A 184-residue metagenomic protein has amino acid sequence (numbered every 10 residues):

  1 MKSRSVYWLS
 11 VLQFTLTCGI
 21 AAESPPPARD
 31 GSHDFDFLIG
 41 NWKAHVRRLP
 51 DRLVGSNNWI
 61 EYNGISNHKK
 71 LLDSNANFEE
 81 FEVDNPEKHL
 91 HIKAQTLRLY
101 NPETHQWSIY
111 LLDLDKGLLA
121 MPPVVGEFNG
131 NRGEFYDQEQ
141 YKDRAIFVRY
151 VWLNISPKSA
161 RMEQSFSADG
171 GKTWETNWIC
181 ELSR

Functional and structural regions predicted by a protein language model:
M1-S10: Bacterial N-terminal signal peptides that target proteins for export
S5, C18-I20: Intrinsically disordered, low-complexity repeat segments enriched in small/polar residues
L9-T17: Bacterial N-terminal signal peptides
A21-R184: Hydrophobic small-molecule pocket/channel-lining residues, especially in calycin-type beta-barrels
